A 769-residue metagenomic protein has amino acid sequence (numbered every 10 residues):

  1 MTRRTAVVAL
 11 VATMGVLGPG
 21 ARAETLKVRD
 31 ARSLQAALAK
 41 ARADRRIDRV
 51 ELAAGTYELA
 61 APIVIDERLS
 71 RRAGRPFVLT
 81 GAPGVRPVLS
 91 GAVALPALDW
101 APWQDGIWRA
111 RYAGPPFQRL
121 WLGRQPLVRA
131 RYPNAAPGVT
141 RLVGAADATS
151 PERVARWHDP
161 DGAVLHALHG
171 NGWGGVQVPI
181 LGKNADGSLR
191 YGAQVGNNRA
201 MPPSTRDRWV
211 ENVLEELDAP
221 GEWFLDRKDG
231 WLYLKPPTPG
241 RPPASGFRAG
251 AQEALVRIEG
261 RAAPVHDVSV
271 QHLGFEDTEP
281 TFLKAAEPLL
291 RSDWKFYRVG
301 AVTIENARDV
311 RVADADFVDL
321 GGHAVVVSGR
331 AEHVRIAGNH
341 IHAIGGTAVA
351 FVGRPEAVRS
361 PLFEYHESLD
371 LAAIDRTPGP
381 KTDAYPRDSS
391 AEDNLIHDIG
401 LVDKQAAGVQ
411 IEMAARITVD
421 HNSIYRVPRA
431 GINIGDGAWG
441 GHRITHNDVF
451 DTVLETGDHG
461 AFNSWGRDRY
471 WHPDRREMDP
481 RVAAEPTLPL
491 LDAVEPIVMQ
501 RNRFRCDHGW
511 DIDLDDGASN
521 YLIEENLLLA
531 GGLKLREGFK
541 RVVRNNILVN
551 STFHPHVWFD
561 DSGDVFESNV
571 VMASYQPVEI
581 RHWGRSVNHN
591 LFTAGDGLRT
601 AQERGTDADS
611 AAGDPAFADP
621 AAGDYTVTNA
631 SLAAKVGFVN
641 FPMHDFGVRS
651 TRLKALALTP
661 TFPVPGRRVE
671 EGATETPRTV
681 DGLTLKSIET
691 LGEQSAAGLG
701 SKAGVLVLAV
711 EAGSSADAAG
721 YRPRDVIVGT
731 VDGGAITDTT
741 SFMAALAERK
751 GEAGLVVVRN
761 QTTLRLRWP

Functional and structural regions predicted by a protein language model:
K27-N306, R311-D316, A357-K381, G623 (+1 more regions): Extracellular polysaccharide-degrading/modifying enzymes targeting complex plant/algal/animal polysaccharides
E51, E58, V64, V78-T80 (+24 more regions): Extracellular beta-strand solenoid repeats
A60-R68, G74, V78, Y521-A622: Predominantly extracellular beta-rich ligand-binding scaffolds that present long acidic/polar faces for carbohydrate
A61-P62, E253, E279-A285, G321-V327 (+11 more regions): Short glycine/acidic-rich loop motifs that flank beta-strands on beta-rich extracellular proteins
H266-D277, R308-G322, A331-G346, V358-T377 (+9 more regions): Right-handed parallel beta-helix
F662-V705, A709-E711, E748, G754-V756 (+1 more regions): PDZ/PDZ-like peptide-tail recognition elements
A716, R724-I727: A structural signal for short beta-strand/turn segments enriched in small hydrophobics and glycine
R722, G729, T740-P769: PDZ-domain C-terminal substructure recognizer with occasional recognition of PDZ-binding tails
